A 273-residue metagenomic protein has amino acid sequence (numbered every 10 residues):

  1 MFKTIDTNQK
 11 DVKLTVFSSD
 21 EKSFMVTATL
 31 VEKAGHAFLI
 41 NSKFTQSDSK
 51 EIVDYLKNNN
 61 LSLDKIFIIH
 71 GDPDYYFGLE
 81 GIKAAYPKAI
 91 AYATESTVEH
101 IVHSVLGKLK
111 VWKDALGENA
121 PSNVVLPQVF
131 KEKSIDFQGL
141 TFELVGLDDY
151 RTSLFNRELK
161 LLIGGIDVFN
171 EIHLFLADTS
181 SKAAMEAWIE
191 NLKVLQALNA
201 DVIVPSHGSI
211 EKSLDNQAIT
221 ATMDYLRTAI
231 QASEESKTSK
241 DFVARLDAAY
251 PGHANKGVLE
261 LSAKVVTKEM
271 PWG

Functional and structural regions predicted by a protein language model:
K3-N58, S153-I166: Conserved beta-strand hairpin/beta-sheet module of binuclear metal-dependent hydrolase folds, prominently
Q9-F17, A115-E118, I135-F142: Short Pro/Gly-enriched beta-strand edge/turn motifs at strand-loop
F24-M25, T45-S47, G71-F77, V98-I101 (+2 more regions): Active-site environment of divalent metal-dependent phosphoester hydrolases
L30, K131-L162: Core dinuclear metal-dependent hydrolase active-site scaffold
I40-S42, D64-D72, Y92-E95, L162-G165 (+1 more regions): Active-site neighborhood of phospho(di)ester-bond hydrolases with catalytic His/Asp-centered motifs
F44, Y150-T220, D224-T228: Metallo-beta-lactamase
K57-S134: Active-site HxH/HxHxD metal-binding segment of metal-dependent hydrolases
A197-V202, I210-G273: Accessory terminal helices/loops
